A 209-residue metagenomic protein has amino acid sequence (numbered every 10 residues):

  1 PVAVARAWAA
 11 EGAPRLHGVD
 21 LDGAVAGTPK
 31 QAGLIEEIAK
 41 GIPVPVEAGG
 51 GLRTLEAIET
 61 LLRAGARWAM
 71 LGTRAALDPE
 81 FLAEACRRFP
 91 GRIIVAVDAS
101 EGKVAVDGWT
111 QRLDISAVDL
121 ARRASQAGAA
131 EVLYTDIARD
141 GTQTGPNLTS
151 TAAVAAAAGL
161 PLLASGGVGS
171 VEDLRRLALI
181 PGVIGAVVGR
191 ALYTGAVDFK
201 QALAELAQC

Functional and structural regions predicted by a protein language model:
P1, P29-E36, P79, T110-D119 (+1 more regions): Charged helix-capping and loop-helix junction motifs
P1-A10: Short catalytic helix/loop segments, enriched in acidic residues and glycine and frequently bearing histidine
W8, L16, A48, L61 (+5 more regions): Conserved, mostly hydrophobic/aromatic
A13-G33, T73, L133-T144: Glycine-rich, proline-tolerant flexible connector loops at the mouths of alpha/beta enzymes
L21-D22, G51-L55, R74, D98-G102 (+4 more regions): Active-site beta-loop-alpha junctions enriched in small/polar residues
L34, A39-W68, T149-A186, A202: Catalytic cores of alpha/beta
E59-L62, A66-D140: Conserved anion-binding
F81-R88, A155, L174, A178-V188 (+1 more regions): C-terminal helical cap(s) of enzyme catalytic domains, especially alpha/beta-barrels
